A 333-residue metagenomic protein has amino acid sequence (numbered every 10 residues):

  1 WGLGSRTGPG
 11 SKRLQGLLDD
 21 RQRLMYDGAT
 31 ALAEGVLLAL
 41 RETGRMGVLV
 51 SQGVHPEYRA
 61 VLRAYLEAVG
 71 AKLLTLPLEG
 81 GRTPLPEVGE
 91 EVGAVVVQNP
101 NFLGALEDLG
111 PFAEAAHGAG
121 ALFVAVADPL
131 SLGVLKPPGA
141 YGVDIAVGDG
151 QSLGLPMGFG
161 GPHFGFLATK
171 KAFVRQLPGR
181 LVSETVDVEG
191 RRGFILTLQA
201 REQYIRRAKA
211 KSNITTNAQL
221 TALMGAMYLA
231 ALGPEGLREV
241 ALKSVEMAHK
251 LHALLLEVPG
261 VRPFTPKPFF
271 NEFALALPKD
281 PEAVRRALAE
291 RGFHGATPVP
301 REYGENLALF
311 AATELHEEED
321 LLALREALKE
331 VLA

Functional and structural regions predicted by a protein language model:
W1-G2, R325: N-terminal amphipathic, basic-rich helices that act as targeting or association modules
L3-L17: Glycine-rich loop-to-alpha-helix module at the N-terminal edge of alpha/beta enzyme cores
Q15-A33: Short loop-beta-helix segment that forms the pyridoxal 5′-phosphate
D20-Q22, L73, P263, G295: Generic structural signal for residues in well-ordered beta-strands
T30-L40, G44-R191, I195, G260 (+4 more regions): Conserved PLP-enzyme active-site core in the AAT-like
T43-G44, V92, I145-G148, A200-R207 (+4 more regions): Short acidic (Asp/Glu) and glycine-rich catalytic loops that position anionic groups and cofactors
L153-P259, P263-P266: Active-site C-terminal subdomain of aminotransferase-like
E235-A323: Conserved C-terminal alpha-helix-loop-beta "cap" of PLP-dependent enzymes that closes/shapes the active-site mouth
